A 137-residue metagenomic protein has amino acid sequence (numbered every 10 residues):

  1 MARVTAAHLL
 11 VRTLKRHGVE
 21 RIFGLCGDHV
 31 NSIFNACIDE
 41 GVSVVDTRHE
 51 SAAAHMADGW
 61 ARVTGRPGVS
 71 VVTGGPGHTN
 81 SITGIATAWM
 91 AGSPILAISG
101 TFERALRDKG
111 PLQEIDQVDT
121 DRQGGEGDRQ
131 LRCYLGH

Functional and structural regions predicted by a protein language model:
M1-H137: N-terminal alpha/beta PP-like core and its mobile active-site loop of ThDP/TPP-dependent enzymes
